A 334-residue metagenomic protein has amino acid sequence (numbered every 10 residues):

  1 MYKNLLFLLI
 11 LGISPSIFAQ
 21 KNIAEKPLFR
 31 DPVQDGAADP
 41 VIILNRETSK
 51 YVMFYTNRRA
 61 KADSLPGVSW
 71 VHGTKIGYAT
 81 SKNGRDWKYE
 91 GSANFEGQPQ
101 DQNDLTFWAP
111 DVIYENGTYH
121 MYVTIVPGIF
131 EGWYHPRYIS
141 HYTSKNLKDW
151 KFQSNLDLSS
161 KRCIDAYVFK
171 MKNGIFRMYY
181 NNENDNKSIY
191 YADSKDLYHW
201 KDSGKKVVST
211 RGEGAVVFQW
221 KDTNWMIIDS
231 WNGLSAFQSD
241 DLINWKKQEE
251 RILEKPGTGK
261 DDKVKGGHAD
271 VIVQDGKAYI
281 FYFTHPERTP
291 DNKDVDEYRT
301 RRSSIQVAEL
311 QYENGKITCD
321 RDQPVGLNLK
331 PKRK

Functional and structural regions predicted by a protein language model:
M1-K21: Bacterial Sec-dependent N-terminal signal peptides
A19-K334: Carbohydrate-active catalytic/glycan-binding domains of CAZyme proteins, especially the secreted or lumenal ectodomains
